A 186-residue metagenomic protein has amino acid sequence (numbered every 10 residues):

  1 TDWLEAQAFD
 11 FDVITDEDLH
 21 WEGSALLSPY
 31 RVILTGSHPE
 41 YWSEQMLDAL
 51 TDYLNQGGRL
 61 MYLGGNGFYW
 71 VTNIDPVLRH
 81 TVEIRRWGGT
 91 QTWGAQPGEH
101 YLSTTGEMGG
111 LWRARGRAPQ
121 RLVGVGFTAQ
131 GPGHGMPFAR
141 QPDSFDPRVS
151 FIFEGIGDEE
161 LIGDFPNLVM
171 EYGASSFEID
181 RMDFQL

Functional and structural regions predicted by a protein language model:
T1-L27: Aromatic-Pro/Gly-enriched surface loop or interdomain linker that acts as a lid/target-recognition segment
W3, S24-A25, T51-L54, A174-S176: A general structural signal for short secondary-structure junctions and capping/turn motifs
L4, F11-V13, I33, L63 (+2 more regions): Generic structural hydrophobic/aromatic packing signal, biased to beta-strands
D10, P39, N66-Y69, T90 (+1 more regions): Short loop/turn segments at secondary-structure transitions that flank enzyme active sites
L27-W70: Short alpha-beta junction capping motif
V71, D75-L186: Long, C-terminal catalytic modules of enzymes
